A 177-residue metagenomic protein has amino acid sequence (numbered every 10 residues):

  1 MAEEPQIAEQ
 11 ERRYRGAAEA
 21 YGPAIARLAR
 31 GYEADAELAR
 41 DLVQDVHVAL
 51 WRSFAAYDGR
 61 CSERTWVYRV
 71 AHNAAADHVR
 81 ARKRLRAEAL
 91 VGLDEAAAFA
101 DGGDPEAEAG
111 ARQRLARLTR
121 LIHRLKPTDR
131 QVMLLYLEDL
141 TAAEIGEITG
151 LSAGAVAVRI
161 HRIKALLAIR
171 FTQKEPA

Functional and structural regions predicted by a protein language model:
A2, L85-A111, T141: Internal acidic/polar
A2-A8, R12-Y14, A89-V91, I148 (+1 more regions): C-terminal edge and immediately downstream basic/flexible tail or linker adjoining helix-turn-helix-like DNA-binding
A2-R27, E37-R40, W51: A short, charge-rich alpha-helical start-of-domain segment used by transcription regulators
A17, Y21, I25, A29 (+3 more regions): Residue-level preference for hydrophobic side chains embedded in well-ordered alpha helices
D41-V48, R52, C61-N73: Structural recognition of an alpha-helix C-terminal capping motif at a helix-to-coil junction
A56-D58, R69-L90, E108-A111: Arg/Lys-rich amphipathic alpha helix in sigma70-family domain 2
H72, A76, A142-A143, I148-Q173: DNA-recognition helix of helix-turn-helix
R120-E144: Short amphipathic alpha helix immediately N-terminal
